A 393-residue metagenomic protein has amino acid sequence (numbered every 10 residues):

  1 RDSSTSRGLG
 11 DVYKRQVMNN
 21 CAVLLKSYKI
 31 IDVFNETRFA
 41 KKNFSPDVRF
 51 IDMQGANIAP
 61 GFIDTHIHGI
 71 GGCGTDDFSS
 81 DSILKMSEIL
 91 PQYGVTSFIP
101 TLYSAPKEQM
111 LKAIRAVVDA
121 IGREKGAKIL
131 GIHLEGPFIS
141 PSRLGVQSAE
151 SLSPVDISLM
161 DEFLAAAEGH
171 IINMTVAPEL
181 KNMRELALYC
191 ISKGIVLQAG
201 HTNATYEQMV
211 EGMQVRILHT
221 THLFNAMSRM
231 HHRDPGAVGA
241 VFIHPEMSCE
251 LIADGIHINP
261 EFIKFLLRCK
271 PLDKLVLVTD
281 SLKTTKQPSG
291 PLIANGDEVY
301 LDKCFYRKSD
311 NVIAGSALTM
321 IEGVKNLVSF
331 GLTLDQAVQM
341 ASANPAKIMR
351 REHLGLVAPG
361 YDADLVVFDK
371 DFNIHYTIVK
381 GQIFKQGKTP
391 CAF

Functional and structural regions predicted by a protein language model:
R1-Y13: Single conserved hydrophobic/aromatic residue that forms the stacking wall/gate of nucleotide- or nucleobase-binding
K14-A59: Histidine-rich, glycine-flanked metal-binding segment
K42-L84, E88: Replace "His-x-His-based motif
H68, L84-A113, A127-S140, A167-E179 (+4 more regions): Divalent metal-dependent hydrolysis catalytic cores, especially in the metallo-beta-lactamase
E88-I99, S140-E168, V210-L223, D234 (+2 more regions): Active-site gating loops and adjacent loop-to-helix segments of metal-dependent hydrolytic enzymes
D161, A165-Q287: Active-site core of metal-dependent hydrolases
G236-C249, G255, L267-T279, T284-Y361 (+1 more regions): His/Asp/Glu-enriched, well-ordered alpha-helical/loop segment that forms or immediately abuts the divalent-metal
K347, V357-F393: C-terminal cap of metal-dependent C-N hydrolases
